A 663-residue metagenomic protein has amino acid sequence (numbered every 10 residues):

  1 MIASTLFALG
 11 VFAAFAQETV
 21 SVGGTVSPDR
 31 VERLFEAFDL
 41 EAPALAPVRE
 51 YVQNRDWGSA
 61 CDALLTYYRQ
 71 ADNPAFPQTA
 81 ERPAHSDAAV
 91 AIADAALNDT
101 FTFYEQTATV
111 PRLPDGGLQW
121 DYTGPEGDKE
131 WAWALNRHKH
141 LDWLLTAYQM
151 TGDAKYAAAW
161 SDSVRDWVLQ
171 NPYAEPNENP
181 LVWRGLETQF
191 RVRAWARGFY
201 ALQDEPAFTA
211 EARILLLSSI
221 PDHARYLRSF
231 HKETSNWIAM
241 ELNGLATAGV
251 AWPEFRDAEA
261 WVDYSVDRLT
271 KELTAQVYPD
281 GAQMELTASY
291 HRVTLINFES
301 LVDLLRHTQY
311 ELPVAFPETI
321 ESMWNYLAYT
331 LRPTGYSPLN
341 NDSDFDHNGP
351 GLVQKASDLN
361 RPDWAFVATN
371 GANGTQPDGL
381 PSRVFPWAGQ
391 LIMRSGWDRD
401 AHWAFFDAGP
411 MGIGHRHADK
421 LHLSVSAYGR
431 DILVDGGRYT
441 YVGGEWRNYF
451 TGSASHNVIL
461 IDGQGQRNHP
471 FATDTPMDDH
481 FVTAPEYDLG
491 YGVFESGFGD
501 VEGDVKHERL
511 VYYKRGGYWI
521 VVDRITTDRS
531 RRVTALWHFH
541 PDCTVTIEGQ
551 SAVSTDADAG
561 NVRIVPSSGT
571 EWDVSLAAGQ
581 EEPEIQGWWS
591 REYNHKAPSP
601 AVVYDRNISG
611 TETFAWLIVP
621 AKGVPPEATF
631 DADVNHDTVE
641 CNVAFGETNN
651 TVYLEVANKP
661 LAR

Functional and structural regions predicted by a protein language model:
M1-A13: Bacterial N-terminal signal peptides
Q17-T102: Extreme N-terminal leader/anchor segments
L40, V52-D56, H85, D153 (+3 more regions): Short, solvent-exposed helix-helix connector turns and helix-capping sites enriched in acidic/polar residues
W57, D72-N73, H85-L97, F103-A108 (+3 more regions): Short, solvent-exposed loop/edge-beta patches enriched in aromatic
G116-E321: Aromatic-lined, polymer-binding surfaces characteristic of secreted/periplasmic polysaccharide-degrading enzymes
W133, R184, I220, I238 (+10 more regions): Active-site-proximal structural scaffolding
Q189, P350-K355, Y439-R663: CBM-like, beta-strand-rich accessory domains located in the C-terminal region of large, secreted polysaccharide-active
Y278, A282-V434, R438, A597 (+4 more regions): Carbohydrate-active enzyme catalytic cores, enriched for enzymes that act on polyanionic acidic polysaccharides
